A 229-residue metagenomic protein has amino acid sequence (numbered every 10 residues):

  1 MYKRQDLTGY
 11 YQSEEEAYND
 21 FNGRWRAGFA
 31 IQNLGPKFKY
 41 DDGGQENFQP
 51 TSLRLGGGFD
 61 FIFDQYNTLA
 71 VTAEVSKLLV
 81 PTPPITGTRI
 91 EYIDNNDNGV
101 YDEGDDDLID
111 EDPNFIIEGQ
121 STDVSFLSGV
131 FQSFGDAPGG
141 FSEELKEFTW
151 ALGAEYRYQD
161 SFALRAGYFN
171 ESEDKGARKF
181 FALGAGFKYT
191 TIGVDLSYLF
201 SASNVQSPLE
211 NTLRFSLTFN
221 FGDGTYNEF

Functional and structural regions predicted by a protein language model:
K3-F229: Outer-membrane beta-barrel porins/channels
